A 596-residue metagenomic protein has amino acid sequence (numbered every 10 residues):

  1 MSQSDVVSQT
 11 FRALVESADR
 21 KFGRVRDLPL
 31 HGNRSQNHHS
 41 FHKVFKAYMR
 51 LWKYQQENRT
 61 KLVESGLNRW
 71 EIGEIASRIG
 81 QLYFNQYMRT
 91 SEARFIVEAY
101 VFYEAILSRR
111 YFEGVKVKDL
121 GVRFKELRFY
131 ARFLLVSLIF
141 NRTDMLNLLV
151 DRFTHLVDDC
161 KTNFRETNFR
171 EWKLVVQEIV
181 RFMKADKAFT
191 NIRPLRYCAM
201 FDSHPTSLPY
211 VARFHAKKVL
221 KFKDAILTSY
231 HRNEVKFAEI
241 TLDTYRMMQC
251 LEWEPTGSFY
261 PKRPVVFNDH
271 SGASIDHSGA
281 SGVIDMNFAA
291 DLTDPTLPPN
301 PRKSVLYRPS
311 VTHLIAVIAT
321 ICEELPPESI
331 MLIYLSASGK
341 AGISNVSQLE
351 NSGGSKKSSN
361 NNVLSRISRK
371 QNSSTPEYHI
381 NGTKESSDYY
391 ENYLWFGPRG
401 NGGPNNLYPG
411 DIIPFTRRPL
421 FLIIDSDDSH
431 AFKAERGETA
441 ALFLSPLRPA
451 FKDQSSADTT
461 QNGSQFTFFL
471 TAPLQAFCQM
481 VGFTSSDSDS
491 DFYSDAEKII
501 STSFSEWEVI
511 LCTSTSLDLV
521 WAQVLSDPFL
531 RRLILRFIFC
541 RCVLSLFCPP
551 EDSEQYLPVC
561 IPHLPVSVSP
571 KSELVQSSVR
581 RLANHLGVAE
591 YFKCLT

Functional and structural regions predicted by a protein language model:
M1-R50, Q56-E57: N-terminal alpha-helical scaffolding segments that mark the starts of alpha-solenoid/helical-repeat architectures
L14, K21, A76, Y83 (+2 more regions): TPR repeat positional signature
V25-L30, G80, N85-S91, L134 (+1 more regions): Short coil/turn linking the two alpha-helices of tandem helical-hairpin repeats
L51-W70, S108-G121: Flexible helix-coil transition and linker loops at the boundaries of alpha-helical arrays
E98-I226, Y230, T502-R541: Cytosolic small-GTPase signaling regions in large eukaryotic proteins
T244, L251-M331, L349-S352, S374-T375 (+1 more regions): Functional beta-strand-loop-alpha-helix junction segments that form "active/interaction loops" within catalytic
A341-L474: Cysteine protease catalytic core and zymogen-processing segment of caspase-like enzymes
L420-S545: Active-site-proximal C-terminal subdomain of hydrolase catalytic domains
